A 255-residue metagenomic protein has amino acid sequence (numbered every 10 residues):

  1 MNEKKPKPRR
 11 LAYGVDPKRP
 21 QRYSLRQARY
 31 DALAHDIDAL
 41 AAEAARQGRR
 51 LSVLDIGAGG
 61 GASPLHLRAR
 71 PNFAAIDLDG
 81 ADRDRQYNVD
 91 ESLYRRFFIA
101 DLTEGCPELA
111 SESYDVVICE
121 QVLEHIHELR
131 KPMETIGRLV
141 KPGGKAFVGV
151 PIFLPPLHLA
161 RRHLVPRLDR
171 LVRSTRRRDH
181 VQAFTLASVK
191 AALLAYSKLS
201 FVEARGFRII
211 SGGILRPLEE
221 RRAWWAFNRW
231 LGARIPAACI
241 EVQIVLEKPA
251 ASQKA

Functional and structural regions predicted by a protein language model:
M1-E112, V116, M133, G206-F207 (+2 more regions): Conserved N-terminal segment of class I S-adenosyl-L-methionine
P8-Y23, Q27, H127-G137, K145-A250: S-adenosyl-L-methionine-dependent methyltransferase catalytic module, highlighting the catalytic core
A28, L51-G57, R70-I76, E91-Y94 (+4 more regions): Short linear motifs at secondary-structure transitions and domain/linker junctions
G48, E124, F184: Residue-level signal for short amphipathic helical patches enriched in basic/charged and nearby hydrophobic residues
L93-R95, Q121, A183, I210-S211: Conserved short hydrophobic patches within well-ordered secondary structure
V116-V122: A short beta-strand submotif of the Rossmann-like class I SAM-dependent methyltransferase core that lines
